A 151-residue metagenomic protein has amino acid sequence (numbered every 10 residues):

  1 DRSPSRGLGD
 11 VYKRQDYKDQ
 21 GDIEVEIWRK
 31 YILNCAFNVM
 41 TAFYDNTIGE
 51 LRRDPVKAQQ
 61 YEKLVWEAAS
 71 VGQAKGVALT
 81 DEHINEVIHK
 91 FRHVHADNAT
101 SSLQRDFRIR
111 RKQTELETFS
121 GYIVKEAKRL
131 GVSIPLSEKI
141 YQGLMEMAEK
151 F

Functional and structural regions predicted by a protein language model:
D1-Y12: Single conserved hydrophobic/aromatic residue that forms the stacking wall/gate of nucleotide- or nucleobase-binding
D19-G21: Short loop/edge segments at beta-strand edges and connector loops that shape dinucleotide/nucleotide cofactor-binding
E24-G49, V56-A69, H95-A96: Active-site-proximal catalytic alpha-helix in oxidoreductases
L51-P55, D106-F107: Short coil/turn segments at secondary-structure junctions
E62-F151: NAD(P)-dependent Rossmann-like dehydrogenase/reductase catalytic/cofactor-binding core
